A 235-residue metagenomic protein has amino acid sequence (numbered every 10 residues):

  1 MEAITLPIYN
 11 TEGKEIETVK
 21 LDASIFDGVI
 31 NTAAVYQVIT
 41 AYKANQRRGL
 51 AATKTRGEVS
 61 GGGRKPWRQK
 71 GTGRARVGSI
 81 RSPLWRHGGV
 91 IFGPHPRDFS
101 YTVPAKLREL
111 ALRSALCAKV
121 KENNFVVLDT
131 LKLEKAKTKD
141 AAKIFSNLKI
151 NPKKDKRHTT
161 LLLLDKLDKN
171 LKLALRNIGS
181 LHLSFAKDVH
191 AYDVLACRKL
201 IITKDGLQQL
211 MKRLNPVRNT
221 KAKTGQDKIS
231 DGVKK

Functional and structural regions predicted by a protein language model:
M1-R48, P94-K235: Extended polybasic, low-complexity segments that bind anionic RNA or targeting/receptor surfaces
A34-K70: A short, flexible low-complexity segment enriched in Lys/Arg and Gly/Pro that occurs in N-terminal basic tails
T55-F92: Glycine/serine-rich anion-binding loops at beta->alpha junctions that coordinate negatively charged ligand groups
